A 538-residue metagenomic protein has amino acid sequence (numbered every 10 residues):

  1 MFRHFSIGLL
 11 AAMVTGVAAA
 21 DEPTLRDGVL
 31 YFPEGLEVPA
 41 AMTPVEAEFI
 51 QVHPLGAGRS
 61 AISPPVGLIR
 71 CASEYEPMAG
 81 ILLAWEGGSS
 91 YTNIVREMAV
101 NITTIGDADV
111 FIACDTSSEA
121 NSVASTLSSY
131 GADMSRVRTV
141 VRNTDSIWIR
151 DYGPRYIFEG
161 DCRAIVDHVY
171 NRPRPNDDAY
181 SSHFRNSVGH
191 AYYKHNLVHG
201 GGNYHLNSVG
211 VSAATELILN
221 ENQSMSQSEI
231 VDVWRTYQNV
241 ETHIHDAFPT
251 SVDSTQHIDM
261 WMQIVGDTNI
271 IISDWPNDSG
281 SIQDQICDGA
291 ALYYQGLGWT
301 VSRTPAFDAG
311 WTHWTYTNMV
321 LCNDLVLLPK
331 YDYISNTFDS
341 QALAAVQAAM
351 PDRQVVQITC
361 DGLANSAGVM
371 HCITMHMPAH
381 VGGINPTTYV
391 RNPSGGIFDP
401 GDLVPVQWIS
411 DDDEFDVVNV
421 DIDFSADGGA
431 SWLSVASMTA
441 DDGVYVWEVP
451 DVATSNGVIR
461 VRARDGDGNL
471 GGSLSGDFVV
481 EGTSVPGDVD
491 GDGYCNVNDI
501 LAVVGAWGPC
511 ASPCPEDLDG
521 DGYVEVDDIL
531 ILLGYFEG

Functional and structural regions predicted by a protein language model:
M1-I7: Bacterial N-terminal signal peptides that target proteins for export
L9, A72, T144, Y193 (+6 more regions): Residues embedded in well-ordered secondary-structure elements
L10-A11, T15-A18, E481-G538: Cellulosome-associated attachment modules in secreted, modular CAZymes
A20-G382: The feature marks the mature, well-folded catalytic cores of soluble enzymes
L206, I264, H313, V320 (+7 more regions): Residue-level signal for WD-repeat beta-propeller blades
L327, F415, C510: Substrate-binding/catalytic groove segments of enzymes that remodel or degrade extracellular structural polymers
V381-T483: Low-complexity, Ser/Thr/Pro-rich intrinsically disordered linker/stalk segments at domain junctions
